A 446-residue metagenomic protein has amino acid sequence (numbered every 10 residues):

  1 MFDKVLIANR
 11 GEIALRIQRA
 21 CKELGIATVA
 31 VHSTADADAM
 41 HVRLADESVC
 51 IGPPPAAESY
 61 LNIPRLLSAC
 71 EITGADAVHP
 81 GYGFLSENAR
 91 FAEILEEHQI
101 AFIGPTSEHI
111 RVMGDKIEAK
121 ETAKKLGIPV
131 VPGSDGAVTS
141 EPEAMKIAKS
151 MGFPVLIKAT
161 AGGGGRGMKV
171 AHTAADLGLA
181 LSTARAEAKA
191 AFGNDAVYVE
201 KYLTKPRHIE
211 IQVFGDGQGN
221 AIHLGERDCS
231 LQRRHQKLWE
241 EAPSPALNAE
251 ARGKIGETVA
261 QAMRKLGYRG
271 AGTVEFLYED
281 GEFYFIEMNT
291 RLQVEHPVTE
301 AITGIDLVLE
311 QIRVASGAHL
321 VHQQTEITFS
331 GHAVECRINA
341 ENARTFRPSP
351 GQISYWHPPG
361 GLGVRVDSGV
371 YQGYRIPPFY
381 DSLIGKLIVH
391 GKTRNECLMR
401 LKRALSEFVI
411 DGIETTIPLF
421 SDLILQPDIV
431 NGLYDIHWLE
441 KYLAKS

Functional and structural regions predicted by a protein language model:
M1-L126, V138-K146, L179, E396: ATP-binding N-terminal substructure of ATP-dependent carboxylate-amine bond-forming enzymes
I7-L24, S48, E71-T73, A89 (+6 more regions): ATP-dependent carboxylate activation and anion-phosphoryl transfer catalytic cores that bind Mg-ATP to form
V29, H79, A101-I103, V131 (+3 more regions): Structural detector of well-ordered beta-strand residues that form the stable sheet scaffold of enzyme domains
T34, P54, E108, G136-T139 (+4 more regions): Short, solvent-exposed coil/turn elements at secondary-structure transition points
S59, P80-F84, E108-V112, G133-G136 (+5 more regions): Glycine- and other small-residue-rich loops at beta-strand/loop junctions that grip anionic moieties
T122-V131, F153-P154: A polyampholytic, Gly/Pro-enriched intrinsically disordered region
I147-L156: Acidic/histidine-enriched active-site and ligand-binding environments that engage anionic O-linkages
A159: N-terminal nucleotide-binding beta1-loop-alpha1 segment
